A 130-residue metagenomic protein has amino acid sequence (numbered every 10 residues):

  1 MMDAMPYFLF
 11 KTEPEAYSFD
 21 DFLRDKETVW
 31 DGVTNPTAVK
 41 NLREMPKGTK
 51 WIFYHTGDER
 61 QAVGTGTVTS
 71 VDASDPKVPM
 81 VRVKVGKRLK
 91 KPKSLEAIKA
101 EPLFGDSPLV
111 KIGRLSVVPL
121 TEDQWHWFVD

Functional and structural regions predicted by a protein language model:
M2-E15, T34, A73-D130: Contiguous surface segments at macromolecular interaction interfaces
M2-K47: Compositionally biased, charged N-terminal/linker segments
P6, K26, K47-T49, A62-G64 (+1 more regions): A generic structural signal for short beta-strands and their flanking turns/coil linkers
I52-F53, T67: Hydrophobic beta-strand signal
Y54-R60: Short, charged beta-turn/beta-strand-edge "cap" motif at the junction between a beta-strand and an adjacent loop
H55, D72-A73: Short, low-complexity Ser/Thr-rich regulatory SLiMs
Q61-V71: Short beta-strand-centered aromatic/proline hotspots
